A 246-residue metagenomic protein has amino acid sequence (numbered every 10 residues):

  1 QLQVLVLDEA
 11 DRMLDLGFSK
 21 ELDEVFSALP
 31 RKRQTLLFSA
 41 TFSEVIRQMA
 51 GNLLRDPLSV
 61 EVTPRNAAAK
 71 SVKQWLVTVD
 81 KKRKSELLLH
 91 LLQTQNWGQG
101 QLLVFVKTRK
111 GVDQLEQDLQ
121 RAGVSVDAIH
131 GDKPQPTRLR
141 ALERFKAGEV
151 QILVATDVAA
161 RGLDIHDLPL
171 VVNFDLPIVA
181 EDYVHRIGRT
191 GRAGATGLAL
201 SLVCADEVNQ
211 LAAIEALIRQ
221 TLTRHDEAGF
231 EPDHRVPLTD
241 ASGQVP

Functional and structural regions predicted by a protein language model:
Q1-T239: Conserved helicase RecA-like core
T239, Q244-P246: Intrinsically disordered, Lys/Arg-rich low-complexity segments
